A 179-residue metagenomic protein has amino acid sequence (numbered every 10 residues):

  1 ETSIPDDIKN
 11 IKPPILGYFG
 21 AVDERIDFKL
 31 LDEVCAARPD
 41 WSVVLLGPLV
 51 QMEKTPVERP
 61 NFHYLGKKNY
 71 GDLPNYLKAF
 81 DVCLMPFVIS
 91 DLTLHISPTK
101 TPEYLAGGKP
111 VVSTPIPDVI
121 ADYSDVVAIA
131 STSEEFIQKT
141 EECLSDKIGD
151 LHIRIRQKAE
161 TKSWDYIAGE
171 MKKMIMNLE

Functional and structural regions predicted by a protein language model:
E1-K12, K54-T55, E179: Acidic anion/phosphate-binding donor-loop and adjacent secondary structure in glycosyltransferase catalytic cores
I8-I26, C35, V43-L46: Conserved donor-binding/catalytic core segment of Leloir-type glycosyltransferases
P13, G47, M52-L77: Nucleotide-activated donor-binding/catalytic signature segment of Leloir-type glycosyltransferases, i.e., the conserved
L16-G20, L46-G47, L65, L92 (+1 more regions): Short hydrophobic "strand-cap" motifs at the C-terminus of beta-strands
L31, Y70-L73, T101, F136 (+1 more regions): Acidic, amphipathic alpha-helical patches
G71, N75-Y76, C83-A106, S113-Y123: Nucleotide-sugar-dependent
I120-E142: Change "using UDP/GDP/dTDP sugars" to "using nucleotide sugars
I148-M176: A charged, aromatic-enriched C-terminal amphipathic alpha-helix characteristic of glycosyltransferases across folds
